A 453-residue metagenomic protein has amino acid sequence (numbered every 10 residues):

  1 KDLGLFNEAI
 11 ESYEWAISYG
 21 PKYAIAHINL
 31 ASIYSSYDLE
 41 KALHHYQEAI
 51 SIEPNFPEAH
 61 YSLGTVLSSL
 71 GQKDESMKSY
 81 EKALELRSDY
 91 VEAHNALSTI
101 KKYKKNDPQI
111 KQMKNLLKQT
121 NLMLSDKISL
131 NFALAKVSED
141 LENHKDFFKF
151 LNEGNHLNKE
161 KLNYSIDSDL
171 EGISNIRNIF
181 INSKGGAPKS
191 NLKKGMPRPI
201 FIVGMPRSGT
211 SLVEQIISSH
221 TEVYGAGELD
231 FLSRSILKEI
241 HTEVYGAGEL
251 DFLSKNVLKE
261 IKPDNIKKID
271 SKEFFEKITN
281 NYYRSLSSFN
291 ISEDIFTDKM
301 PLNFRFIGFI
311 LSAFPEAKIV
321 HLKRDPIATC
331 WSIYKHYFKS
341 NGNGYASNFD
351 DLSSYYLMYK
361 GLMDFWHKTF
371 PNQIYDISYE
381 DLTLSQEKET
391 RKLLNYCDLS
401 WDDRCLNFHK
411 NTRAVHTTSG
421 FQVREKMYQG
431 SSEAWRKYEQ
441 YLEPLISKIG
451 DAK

Functional and structural regions predicted by a protein language model:
K1-D2, I25-S35, E58-T65, E92-T99: Conserved alpha-helical positions within TPR/SEL1-like repeat arrays
D2-W15, I25, S35-E48, S69-K82 (+1 more regions): Structural signature of tandem alpha-helical TPR/SEL1-like repeats, specifically the intra-repeat loop/turn
N95, I202-G204, Q215, I295-P301 (+4 more regions): Short beta-strand segments
S98, I110-N121, S125, N131-P199 (+4 more regions): PAPS-dependent sulfotransferases, especially Golgi type II membrane carbohydrate sulfotransferases
S190-E239, Y245-S312, L322: Phosphate-binding active sites in nucleotide-utilizing proteins
I310-I333: Conserved phosphate-donor/acceptor-positioning beta-strand/loop module used by diverse small-molecule
